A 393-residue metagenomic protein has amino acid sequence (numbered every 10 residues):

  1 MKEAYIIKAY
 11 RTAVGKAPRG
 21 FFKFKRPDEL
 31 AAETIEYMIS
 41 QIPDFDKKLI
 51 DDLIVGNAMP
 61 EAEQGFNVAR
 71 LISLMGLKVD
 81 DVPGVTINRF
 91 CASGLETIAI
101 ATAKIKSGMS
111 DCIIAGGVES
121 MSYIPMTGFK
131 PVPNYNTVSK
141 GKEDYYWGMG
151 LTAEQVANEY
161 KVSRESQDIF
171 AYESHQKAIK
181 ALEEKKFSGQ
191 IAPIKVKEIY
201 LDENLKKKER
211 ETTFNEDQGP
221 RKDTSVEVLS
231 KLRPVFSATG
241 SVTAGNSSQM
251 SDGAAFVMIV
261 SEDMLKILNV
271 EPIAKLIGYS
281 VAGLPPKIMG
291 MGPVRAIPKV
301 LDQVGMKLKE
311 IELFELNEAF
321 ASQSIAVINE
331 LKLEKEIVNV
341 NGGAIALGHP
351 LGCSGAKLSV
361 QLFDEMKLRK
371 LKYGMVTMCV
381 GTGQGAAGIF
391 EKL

Functional and structural regions predicted by a protein language model:
M1-P27, S225-M291, R295, D302 (+3 more regions): Condensing-enzyme catalytic core mediating Claisen C-C bond formation in acyl metabolism
R11-A13, F24, D28-E33, D44 (+3 more regions): N-terminal extracellular/periplasmic Venus flytrap/periplasmic-binding protein-like
K23-A92, E96-I113, V118-Y135, I191-F214 (+2 more regions): Conserved beta-ketoacyl condensing-enzyme motif
K25, N57-D111, V132, D144-L151 (+4 more regions): Conserved catalytic cysteine-centered active-site region of acyl-thioester-dependent Claisen-condensing enzymes
P27-P43, V68-I72, T97, M149-V156 (+5 more regions): Short, well-ordered amphipathic alpha-helical segments that serve as non-catalytic structural scaffolds within diverse
R89-V118, A157-K186, F256-D263, I328 (+2 more regions): Active-site-proximal alpha-helical scaffold in enzymes
F187-Q190, Y200, I277-A346: Active-site pocket-lining segment
